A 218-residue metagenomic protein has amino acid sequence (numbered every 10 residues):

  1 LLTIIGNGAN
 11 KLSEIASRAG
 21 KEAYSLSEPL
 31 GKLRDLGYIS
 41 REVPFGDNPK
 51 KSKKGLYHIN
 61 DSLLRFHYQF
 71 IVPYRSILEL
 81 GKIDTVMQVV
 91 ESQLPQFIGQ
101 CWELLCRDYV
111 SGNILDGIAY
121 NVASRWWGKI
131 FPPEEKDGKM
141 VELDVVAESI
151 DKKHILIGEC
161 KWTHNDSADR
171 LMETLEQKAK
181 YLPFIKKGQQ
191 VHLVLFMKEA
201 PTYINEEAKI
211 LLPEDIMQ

Functional and structural regions predicted by a protein language model:
L1-G6, R107: Hydrophobic residues on short alpha-helical segments
G8-R18: Short acidic, hydrophobic short linear motifs in intrinsically disordered regions
A19-G37: Short amphipathic alpha-helical interaction segments
R34-G46: A short, conserved structural fragment
P44, P49, K53-Q218: A cross-kingdom feature that marks ATP-driven nucleic-acid transaction machinery
